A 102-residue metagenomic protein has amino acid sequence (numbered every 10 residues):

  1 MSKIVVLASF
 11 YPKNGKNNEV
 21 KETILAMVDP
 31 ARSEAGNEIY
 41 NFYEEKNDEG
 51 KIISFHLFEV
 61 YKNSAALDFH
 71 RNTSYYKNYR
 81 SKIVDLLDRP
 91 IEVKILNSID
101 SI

Functional and structural regions predicted by a protein language model:
S2, N41-G50, S81-I102: Glycine-rich beta-strand-turn "strand-cap" elements at beta-sheet edges
V5-F10: Active-site-flanking beta-strand signature of metal-NTP-handling nucleotidyl enzymes and homologous cyclase-like
P12-N17: Short, surface-exposed ligand-recognition loops at beta-strand->loop->(often short) alpha-helix junctions that present
A26, P30-E38, V60-K94: An amphipathic, aromatic/His-enriched active-site/gating alpha helix that lines ligand/cofactor pockets
D29-F55: Short, glycine- and small/hydrophobic-rich beta-strand elements in well-ordered beta-sheets
